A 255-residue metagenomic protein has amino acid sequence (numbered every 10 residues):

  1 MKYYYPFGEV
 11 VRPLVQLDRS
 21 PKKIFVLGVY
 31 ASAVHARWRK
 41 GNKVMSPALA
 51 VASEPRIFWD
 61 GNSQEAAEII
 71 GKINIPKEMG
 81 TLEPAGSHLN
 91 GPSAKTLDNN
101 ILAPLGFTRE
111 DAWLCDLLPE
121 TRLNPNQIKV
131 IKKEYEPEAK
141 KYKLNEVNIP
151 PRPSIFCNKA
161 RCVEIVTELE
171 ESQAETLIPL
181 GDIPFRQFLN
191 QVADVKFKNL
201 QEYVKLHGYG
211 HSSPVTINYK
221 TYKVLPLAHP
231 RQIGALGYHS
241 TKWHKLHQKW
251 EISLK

Functional and structural regions predicted by a protein language model:
M1-E9, P47-I57, T81, Q127-V163 (+1 more regions): C-terminal capping/extension of enzyme domains
M1-P104, E164, S213-K220, L246-K255: Active-site and ligand/interface coordination hotspots across diverse enzymes and nucleic-acid-associated assemblies
K23-I24, D111-A112, E175-L177: Beta-sheet entry/capping signal
V26, A112-L117, V224-P226: Conserved beta-strand scaffold positions in the cores of enzyme catalytic domains, especially in NTP/NDP-utilizing
V29-A31, L117, P179-P184: Short, well-ordered beta-to-alpha junction loops that form the rim of enzyme active sites and present histidine/acidic
A31-H35, R122, Q232-G234: Short, acidic Gly/Pro/Ser/Thr-rich loop/turn segments
S63-A67, H88-E146: Short, surface-exposed acidic-centric catalytic microdomains
I165-D182: Proline-aspartate-enriched helix->loop->beta-strand connector
